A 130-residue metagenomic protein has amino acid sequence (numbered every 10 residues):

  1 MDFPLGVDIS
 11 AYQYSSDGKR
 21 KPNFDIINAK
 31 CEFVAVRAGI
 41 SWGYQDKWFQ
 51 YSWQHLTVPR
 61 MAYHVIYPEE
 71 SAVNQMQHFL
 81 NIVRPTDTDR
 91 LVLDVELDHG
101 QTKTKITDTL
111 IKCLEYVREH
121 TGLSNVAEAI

Functional and structural regions predicted by a protein language model:
D2-L123: Substrate-binding cleft of extracellular glycoside hydrolase catalytic domains
E128-I130: Acidic carboxylate-rich catalytic motifs and surrounding loops in phosphoryl-/glycosyl-chemistry enzymes
